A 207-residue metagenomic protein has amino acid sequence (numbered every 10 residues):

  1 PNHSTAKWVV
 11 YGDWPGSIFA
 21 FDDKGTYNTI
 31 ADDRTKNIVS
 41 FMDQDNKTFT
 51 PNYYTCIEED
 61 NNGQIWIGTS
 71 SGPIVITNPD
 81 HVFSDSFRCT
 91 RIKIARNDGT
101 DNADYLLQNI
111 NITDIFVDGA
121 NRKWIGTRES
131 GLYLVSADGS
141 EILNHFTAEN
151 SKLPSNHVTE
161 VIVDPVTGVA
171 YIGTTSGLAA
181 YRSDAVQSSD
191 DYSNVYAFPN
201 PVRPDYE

Functional and structural regions predicted by a protein language model:
N2-T5, E59-N62, V117-N121, V163-T167: Residue-level detector of Asp-centered blade-edge/turn motifs that repeat once per structural unit in beta-propeller
A6-V10, Q64-G68, R122-G126, G168-I172: Conserved beta-propeller blade signature
Y11-W14, I18, D23, S70-S71 (+5 more regions): Short loop/turn segments immediately following the C-termini of beta-strands
A20-D33, I76-R91, S136-E141, E149 (+1 more regions): Short loop/turn segments immediately following beta-strands, especially the blade-tip and inter-blade linker loops
T50, Q108-N109, L153-S155: Conserved loop/turn at the beginning of each blade in beta-propeller domains
G72-I74, N156-Y192: Blade-level signature of beta-propeller repeat domains, shared across WD40, Kelch, NHL, RCC1 and BNR/Asp-box propellers
D191-E207: Glycine-centered coil/turn sites that cap beta-strands in beta-rich domains
